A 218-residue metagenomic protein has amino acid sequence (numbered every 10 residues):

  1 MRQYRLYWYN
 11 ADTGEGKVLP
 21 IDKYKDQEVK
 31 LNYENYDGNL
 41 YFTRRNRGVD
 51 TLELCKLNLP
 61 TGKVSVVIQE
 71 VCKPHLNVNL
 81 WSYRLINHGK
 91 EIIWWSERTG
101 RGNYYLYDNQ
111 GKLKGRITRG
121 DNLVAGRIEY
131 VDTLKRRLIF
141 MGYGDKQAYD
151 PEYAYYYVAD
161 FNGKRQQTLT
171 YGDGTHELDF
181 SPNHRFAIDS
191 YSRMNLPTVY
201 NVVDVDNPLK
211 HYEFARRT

Functional and structural regions predicted by a protein language model:
M1-L6, A11, G16-L19, E28-Y33 (+6 more regions): Non-catalytic accessory segments flanking enzyme active sites
R5, E152-A154: Beta-propeller blade termini and top-face loops
N35-Y36, Y41-G48, C55-N58, R84-G100 (+6 more regions): Beta-strand C-termini and the immediately following turn/loop, strongest in propeller blades
Y104, Y156, Y200: Hydrophobic, well-ordered secondary-structure elements that form the walls of internal hydrophobic environments
Q110-K112, G163: Asp-box/BNR beta-propeller loop motif
